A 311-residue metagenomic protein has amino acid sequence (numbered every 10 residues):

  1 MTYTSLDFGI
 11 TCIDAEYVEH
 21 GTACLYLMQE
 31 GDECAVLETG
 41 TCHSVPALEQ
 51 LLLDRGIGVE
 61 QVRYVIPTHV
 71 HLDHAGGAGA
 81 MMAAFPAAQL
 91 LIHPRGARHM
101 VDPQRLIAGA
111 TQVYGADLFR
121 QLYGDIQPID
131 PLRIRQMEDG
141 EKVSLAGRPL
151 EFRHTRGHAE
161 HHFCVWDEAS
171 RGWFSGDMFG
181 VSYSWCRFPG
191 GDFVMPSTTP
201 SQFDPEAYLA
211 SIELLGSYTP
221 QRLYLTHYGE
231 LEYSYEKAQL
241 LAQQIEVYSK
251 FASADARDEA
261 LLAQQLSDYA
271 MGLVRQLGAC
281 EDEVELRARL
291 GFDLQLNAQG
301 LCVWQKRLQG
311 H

Functional and structural regions predicted by a protein language model:
T2-R55, V165-D177: Conserved beta-strand hairpin/beta-sheet module of binuclear metal-dependent hydrolase folds, prominently
A35, I66, L90, G172-F174 (+1 more regions): Residue-level marker for buried hydrophobic side chains located in beta-strands that build the well-ordered beta-sheet
C42-H43, P149, H154, E160-Y224 (+1 more regions): Metallo-beta-lactamase
Q61-D73: Metallo-beta-lactamase
A75-F85: Metal-dependent catalytic neighborhoods of phosphoester/phosphodiester hydrolases
M100-R153, I212: Metallo-beta-lactamase
S201-Y218, L223, L231-A270, R289: Internal alpha/beta domain cores that form substrate/cofactor-binding pockets in large enzymes and binding proteins
K250-H311: C-terminal regulatory/interaction regions
